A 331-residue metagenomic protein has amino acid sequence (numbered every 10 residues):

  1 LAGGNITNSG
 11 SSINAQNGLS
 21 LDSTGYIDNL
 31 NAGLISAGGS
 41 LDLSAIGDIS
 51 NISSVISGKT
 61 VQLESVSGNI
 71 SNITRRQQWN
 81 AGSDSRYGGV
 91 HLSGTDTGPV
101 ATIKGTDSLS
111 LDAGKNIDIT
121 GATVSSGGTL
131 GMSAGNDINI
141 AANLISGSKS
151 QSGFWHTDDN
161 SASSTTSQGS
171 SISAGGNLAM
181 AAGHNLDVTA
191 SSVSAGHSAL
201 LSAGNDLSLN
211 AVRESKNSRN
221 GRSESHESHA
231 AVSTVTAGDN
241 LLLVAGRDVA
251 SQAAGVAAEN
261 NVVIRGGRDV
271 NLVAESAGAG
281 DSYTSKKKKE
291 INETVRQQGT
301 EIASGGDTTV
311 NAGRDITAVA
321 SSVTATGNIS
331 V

Functional and structural regions predicted by a protein language model:
L1-V331: Binding/recognition "hotspot" determinant
